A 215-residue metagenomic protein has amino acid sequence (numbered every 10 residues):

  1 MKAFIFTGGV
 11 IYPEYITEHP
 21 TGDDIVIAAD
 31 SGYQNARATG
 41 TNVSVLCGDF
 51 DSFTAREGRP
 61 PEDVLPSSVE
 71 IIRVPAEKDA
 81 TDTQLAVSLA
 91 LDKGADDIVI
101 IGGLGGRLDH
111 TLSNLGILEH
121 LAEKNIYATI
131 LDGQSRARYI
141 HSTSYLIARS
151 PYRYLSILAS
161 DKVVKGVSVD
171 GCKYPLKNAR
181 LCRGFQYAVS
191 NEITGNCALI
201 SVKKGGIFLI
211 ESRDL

Functional and structural regions predicted by a protein language model:
M1-P61: N-terminal beta-strand-loop-alpha-helix module at the start of alpha/beta ligand-binding or catalytic domains
R37, L91-G94: Non-catalytic positions within long, well-ordered alpha-helices that form the structural scaffold/packing of enzyme
I71-D92: Short phosphate-binding loop-to-helix
D96-R107: N-terminal glycine-rich phosphate/adenylate-binding segment common to multiple enzyme folds
L108-E119: Short Gly/Thr/Asp-enriched flexible loops that form oxyanion-binding sites at enzyme active sites
H120-A137: Short, acidic/small-residue loops that bind anionic groups at enzyme active sites
S135, H141-L215: Long, charged alpha-helical interface segments
